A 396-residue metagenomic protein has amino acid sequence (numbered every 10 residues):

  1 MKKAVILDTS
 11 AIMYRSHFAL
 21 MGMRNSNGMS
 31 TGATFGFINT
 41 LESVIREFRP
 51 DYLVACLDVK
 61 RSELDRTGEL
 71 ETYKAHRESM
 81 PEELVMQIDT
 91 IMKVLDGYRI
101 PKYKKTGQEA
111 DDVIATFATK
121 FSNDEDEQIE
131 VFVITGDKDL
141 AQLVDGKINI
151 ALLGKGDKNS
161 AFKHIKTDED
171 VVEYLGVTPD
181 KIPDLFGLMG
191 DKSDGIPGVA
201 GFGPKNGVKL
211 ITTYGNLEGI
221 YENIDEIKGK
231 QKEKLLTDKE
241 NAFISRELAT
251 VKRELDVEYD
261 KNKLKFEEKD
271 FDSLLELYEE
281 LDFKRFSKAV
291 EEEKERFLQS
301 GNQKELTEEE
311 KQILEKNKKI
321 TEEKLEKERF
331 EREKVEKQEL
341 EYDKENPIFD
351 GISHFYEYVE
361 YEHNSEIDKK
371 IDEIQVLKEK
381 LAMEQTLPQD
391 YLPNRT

Functional and structural regions predicted by a protein language model:
K2-I134, K138-I165, N241-I244, T250-E258 (+1 more regions): Noncatalytic, basic helical substrate-engagement surface that gates or grips nucleic-acid strands
K3-T9, Q389, P393-T396: Gly/Thr-rich phosphate-binding beta-strand-loop-beta motif of the actin/hexokinase/Hsp70
P50-V54, T72, Y98-P101, T119 (+4 more regions): Non-catalytic nucleic-acid-binding/docking modules located in mid-to-C-terminal regions of nucleic-acid enzymes
V133-T135, G201, T396: Extended catalytic/binding region for NAD+/ADP-ribose chemistry, centered on the ART fold
